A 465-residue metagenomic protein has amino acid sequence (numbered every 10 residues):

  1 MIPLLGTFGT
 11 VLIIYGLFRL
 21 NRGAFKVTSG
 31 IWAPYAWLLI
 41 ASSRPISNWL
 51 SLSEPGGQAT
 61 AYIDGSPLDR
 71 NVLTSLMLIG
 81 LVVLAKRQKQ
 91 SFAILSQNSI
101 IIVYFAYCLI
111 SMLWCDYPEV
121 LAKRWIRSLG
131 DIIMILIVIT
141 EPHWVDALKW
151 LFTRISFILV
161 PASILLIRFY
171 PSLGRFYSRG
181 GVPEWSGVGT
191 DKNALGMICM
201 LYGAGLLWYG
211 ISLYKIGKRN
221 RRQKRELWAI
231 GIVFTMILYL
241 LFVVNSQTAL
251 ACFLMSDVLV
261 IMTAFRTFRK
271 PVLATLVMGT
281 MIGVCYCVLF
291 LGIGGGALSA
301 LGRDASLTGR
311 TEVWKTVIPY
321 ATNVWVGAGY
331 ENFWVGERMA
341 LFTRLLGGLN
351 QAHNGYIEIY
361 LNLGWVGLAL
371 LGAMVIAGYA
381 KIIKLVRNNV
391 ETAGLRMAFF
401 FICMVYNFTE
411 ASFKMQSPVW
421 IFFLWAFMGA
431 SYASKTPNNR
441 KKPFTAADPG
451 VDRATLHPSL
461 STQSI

Functional and structural regions predicted by a protein language model:
M1-I2, M77-G80, I102-L113, G130-I133 (+5 more regions): Alpha-helical transmembrane segments of multi-pass inner-membrane proteins
G9-I14, G30, P34, A204 (+5 more regions): Transmembrane alpha-helices of multi-pass inner-membrane enzymes
K26-P34, K89-A106, V138-L165: Interfacial loop-to-transmembrane-helix boundary motif in multi-pass membrane proteins
G30-I126, E391, I402-M404, P458-I465: N-terminal hydrophobic segments of proteins, predominantly signal-anchor/transmembrane helices of inner/organellar
Y35, L227-T235, I382-E410, W425-G429: Loop-to-helix entry and N-terminal half of a specific, functionally important transmembrane alpha helix in multi-pass
S51, I167-L173, L241-V244, I261-A305 (+4 more regions): A membrane-periplasm/extracellular boundary helix in multi-pass inner-membrane enzymes that assemble envelope glycans
L238-L240, S246, G347-I383, V405: A conserved mid-to-late transmembrane alpha helix and its immediate loop/hinge that forms the functional core
I293-L363, I382-N388: Long extracytoplasmic/lumenal interhelical loops at the membrane interface of multi-pass membrane proteins
